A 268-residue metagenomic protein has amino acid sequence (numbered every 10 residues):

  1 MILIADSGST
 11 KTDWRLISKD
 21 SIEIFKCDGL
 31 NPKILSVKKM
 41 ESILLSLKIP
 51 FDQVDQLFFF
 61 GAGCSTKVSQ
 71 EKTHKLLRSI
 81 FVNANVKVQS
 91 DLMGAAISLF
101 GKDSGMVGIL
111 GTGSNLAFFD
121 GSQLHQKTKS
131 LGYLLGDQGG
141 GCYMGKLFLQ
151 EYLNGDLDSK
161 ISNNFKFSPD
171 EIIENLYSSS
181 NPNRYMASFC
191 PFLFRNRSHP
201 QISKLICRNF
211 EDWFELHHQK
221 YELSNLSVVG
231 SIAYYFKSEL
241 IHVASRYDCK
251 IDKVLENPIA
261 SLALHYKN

Functional and structural regions predicted by a protein language model:
I2-S42, L124-Q126, S130-L131: Short glycine-rich, Thr/Ser-proximal phosphate-binding strand/loop in the N-terminal lobe of ATP-dependent enzymes
K11-I17, I97, G108, S114-F119: Short beta-strand scaffold segments in enzyme catalytic cores
K26, K166-E222: Adenine-nucleotide phosphate-binding core of ATP-dependent small-molecule kinases
P32, K48-V88, L99-G101, Y177-S179: Short beta-strand-loop/turn "lid" adjacent to the catalytic site in phosphate-handling enzymes
S42-Q56, F214-S224: Phosphate/pyrophosphate-binding loops at sites that engage ATP/ADP/AMP, CoA/4′-phosphopantetheine, polyphosphate
G61-K67, S203, H217-V243: Glycine-rich phosphate-binding loops at beta-strand->alpha-helix junctions
I97-K102, L149, A233, S238 (+1 more regions): Glycine-rich phosphate-binding/hydrolytic loop that grips phosphoryl groups
L124-F167, S178: Glycine-rich phosphate-binding loop plus the immediately following alpha-helix
